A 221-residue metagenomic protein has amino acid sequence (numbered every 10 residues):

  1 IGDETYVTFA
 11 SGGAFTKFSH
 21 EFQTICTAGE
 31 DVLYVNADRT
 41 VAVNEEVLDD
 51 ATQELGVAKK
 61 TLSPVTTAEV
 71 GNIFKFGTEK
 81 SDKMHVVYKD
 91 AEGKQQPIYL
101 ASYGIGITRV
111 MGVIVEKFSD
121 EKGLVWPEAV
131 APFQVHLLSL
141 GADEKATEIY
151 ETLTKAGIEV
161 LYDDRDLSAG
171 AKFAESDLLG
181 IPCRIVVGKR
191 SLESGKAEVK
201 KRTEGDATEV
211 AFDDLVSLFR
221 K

Functional and structural regions predicted by a protein language model:
I1-K221: NTP/phosphate- and nucleic-acid-binding module
